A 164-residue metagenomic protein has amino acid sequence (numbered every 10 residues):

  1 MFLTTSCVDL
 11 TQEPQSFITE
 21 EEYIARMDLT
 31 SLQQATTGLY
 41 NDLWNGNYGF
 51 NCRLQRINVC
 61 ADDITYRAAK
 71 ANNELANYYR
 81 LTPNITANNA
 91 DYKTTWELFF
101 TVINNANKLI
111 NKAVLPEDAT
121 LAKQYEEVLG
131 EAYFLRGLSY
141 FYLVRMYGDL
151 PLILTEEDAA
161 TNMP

Functional and structural regions predicted by a protein language model:
C7-V59: Acidic, glycine-rich segments characteristic of secretory precursors and extracytoplasmic regions
Q12, V144-T155: Short, well-structured active-site flanking segments
F17-E21, L154-T161: Short linear capping/connector segments at secondary-structure termini
Y23-I24, V59, L81, I85 (+1 more regions): Short clusters of hydrophobic/aromatic residues that line enzyme substrate/ligand-binding pockets
Q33, N41, N73-Y147, T161-M163: Conserved, well-structured interaction surfaces
W44-F50, Y66-R67, S139-D149: Secretory-pathway/luminal and periplasmic proteins that interact with or process carbohydrate-rich
R56-D63, V128: Acidic helix-start/capping segments at beta-turn-to-alpha-helix junctions
